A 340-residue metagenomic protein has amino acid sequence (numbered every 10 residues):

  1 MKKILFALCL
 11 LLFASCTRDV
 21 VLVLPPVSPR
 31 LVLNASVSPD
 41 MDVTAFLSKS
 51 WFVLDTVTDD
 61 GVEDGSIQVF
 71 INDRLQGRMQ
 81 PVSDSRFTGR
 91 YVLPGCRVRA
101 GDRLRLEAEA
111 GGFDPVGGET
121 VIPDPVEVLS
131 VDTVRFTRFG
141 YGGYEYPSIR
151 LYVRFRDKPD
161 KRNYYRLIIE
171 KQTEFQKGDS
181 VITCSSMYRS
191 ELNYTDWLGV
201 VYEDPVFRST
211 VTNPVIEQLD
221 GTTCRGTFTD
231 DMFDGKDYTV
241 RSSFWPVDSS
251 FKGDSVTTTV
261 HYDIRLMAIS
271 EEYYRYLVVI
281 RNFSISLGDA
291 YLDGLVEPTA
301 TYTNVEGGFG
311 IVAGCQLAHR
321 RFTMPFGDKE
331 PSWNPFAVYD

Functional and structural regions predicted by a protein language model:
M1-I4, R18: Positively charged n-region of N-terminal signal peptides that target proteins for export
I4-F13: Sec-dependent N-terminal signal peptides
T17-D340: A sequence/structural signal for flexible, mid-protein segments enriched in small/helix-disrupting residues
